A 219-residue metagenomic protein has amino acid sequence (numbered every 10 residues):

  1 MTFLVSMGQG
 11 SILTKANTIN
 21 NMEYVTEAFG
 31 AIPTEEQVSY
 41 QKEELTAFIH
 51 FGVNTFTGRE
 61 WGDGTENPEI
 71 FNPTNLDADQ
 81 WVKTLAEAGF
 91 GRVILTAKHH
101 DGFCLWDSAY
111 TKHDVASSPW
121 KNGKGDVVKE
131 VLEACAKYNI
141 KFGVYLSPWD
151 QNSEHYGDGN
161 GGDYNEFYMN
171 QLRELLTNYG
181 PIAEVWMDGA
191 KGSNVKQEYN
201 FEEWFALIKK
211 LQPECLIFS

Functional and structural regions predicted by a protein language model:
M1-S6: Bacterial N-terminal signal peptides
S11-S219: Mature catalytic domains of secreted/periplasmic carbohydrate-active enzymes
